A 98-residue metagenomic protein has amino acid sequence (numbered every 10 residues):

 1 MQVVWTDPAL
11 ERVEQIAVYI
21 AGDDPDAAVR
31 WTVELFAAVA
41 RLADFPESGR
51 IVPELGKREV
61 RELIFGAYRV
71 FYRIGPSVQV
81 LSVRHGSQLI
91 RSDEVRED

Functional and structural regions predicted by a protein language model:
Q2-V60, V78, R96: Basic, Lys/Arg-enriched alpha-helical interface segments
F65-D98: Enriched for short, Lys/Arg-rich terminal
